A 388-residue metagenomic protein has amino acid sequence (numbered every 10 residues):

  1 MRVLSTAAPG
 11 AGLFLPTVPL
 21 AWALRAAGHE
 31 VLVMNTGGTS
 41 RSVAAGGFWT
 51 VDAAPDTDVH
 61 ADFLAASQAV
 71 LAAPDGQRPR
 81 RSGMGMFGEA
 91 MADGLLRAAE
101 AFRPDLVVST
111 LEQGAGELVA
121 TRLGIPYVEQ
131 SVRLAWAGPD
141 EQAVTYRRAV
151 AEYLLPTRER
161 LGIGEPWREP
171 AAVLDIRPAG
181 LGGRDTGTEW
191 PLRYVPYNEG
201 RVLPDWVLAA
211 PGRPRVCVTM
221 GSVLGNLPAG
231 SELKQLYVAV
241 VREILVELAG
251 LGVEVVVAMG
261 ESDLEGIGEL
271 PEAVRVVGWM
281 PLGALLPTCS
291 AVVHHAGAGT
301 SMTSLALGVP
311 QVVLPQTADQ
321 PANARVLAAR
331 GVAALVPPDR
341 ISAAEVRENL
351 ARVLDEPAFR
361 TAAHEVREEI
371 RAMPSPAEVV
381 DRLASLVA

Functional and structural regions predicted by a protein language model:
M1-W49: N-terminal subdomain of nucleotide-sugar transferases
W49-R103: Phosphate/nucleotide-donor binding subsite
M84-R160: Conserved nucleotide-sugar donor-interacting segment of glycosyltransferase catalytic cores, predominantly GT-B
P156-T188: A short, active-site helix/loop in glycosyltransferases that binds the activated sugar's phosphate group
R193-A291: Donor-nucleotide binding loops and adjacent catalytic segments primarily of GT-B fold Leloir glycosyltransferases
V277-V326: A donor-sugar binding/catalytic signature common to diverse glycosyltransferases and related nucleotide-sugar
A318-N349: Change "using UDP/GDP/dTDP sugars" to "using nucleotide sugars
A344-A388: C-terminal amphipathic helix plus adjacent low-complexity, charged tail appended to glycosyltransferase catalytic
